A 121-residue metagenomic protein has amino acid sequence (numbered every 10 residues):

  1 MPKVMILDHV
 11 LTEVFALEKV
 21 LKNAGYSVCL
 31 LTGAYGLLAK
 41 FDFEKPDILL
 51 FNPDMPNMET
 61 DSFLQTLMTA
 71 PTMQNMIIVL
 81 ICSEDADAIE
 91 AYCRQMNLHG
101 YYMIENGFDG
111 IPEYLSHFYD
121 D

Functional and structural regions predicted by a protein language model:
V10-C29, M96: Two-component/phosphorelay signaling modules centered on CheY-like receiver
K19-L21, K40, Y92: Alpha-helical interaction/dimerization surfaces of two-component signaling modules
L30-I48, P112: Acidic, metal-coordinating helix/loop segments flanking the phosphotransfer/catalytic sites of two-component signaling
K45-D47, T72-I77: His-Asp phosphorelay/catalytic-motif detector in bacterial-type signaling
L50-L67: Conserved phosphotransfer microenvironments
S62, E84-Y102, G110: Alpha4 helix (beta4-alpha4-beta5 surface) of REC/receiver domains from two-component response regulators
V79-I81: Hydrophobic/aromatic residues positioned on beta-strands within the core alpha/beta folds
N106-L115: C-terminal output helix
